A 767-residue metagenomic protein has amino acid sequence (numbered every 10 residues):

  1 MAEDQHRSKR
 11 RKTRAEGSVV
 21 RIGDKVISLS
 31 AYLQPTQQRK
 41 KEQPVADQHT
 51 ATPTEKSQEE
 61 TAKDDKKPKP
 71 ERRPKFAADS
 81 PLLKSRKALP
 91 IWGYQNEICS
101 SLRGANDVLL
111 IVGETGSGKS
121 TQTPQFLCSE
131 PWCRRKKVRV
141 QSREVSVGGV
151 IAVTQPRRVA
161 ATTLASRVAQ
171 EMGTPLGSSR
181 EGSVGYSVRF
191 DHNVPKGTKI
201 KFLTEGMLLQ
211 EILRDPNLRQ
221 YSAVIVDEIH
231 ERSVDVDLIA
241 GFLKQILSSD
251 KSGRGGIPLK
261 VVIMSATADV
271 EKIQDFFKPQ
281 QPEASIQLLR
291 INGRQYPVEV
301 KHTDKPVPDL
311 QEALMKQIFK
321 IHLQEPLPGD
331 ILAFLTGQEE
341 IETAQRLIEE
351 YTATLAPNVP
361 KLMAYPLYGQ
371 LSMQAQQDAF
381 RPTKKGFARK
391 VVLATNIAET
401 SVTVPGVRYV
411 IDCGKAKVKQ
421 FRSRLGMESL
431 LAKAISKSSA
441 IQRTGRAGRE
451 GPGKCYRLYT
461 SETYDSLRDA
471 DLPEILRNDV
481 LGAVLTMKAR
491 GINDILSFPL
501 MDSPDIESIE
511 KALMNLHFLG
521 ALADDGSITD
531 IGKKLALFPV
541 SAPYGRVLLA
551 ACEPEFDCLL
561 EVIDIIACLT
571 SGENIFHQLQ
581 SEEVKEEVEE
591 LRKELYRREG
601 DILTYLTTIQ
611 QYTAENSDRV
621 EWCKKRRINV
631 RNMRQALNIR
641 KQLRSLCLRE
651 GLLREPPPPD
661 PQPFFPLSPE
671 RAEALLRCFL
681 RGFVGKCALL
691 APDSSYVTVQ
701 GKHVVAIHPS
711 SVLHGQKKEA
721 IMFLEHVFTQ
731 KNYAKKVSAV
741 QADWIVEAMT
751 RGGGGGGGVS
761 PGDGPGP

Functional and structural regions predicted by a protein language model:
A2-A550, P554, S617, E621 (+12 more regions): P-loop NTPase motor module signature
E228, D505-N515, F538-V540, L569-F576 (+1 more regions): Short, mixed-charge aromatic SLiMs
A542-E589: Leucine-rich, amphipathic alpha-helical/linker segments
N574-R631, Q635: Accessory helical subdomains and C-terminal extensions of nucleic-acid helicases that mediate DNA/RNA engagement
F723: Phosphate-centric recognition/catalysis
